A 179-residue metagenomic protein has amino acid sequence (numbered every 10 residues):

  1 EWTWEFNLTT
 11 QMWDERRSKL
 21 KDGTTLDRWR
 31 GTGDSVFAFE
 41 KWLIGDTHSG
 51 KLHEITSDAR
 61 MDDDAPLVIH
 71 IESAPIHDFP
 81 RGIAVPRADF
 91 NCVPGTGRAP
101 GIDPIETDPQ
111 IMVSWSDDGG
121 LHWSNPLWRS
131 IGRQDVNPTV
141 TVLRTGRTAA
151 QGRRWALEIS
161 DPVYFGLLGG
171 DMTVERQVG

Functional and structural regions predicted by a protein language model:
E1-G179: Beta-sheet repeat architectures centered on beta-propellers
